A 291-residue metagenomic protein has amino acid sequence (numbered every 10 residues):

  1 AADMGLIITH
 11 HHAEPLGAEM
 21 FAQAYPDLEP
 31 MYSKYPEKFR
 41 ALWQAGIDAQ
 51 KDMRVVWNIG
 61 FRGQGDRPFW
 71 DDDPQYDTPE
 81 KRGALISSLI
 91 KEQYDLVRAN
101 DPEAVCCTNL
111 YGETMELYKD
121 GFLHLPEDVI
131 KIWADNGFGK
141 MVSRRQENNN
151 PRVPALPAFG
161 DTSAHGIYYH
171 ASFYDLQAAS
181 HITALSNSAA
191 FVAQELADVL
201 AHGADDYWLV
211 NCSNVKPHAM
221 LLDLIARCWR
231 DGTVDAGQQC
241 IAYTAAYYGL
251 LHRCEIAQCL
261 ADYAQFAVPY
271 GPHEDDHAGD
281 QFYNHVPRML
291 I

Functional and structural regions predicted by a protein language model:
A1-D3, L28-T162, V268, D275-D276 (+3 more regions): Gly/Pro-rich turn-and-neighbor structural signature
A1-L16, L224: Aromatic-lined substrate-binding rim segments of carbohydrate-active enzymes
A18-E19, F69, Y118-K119, K140-S143 (+2 more regions): Short helix/loop capping segments that flank catalytic or ligand/cofactor-binding pockets
M20-A22, G65-D71, D161-A189: Active-site clefts of carbohydrate-active enzymes
K131, V199, N211, Y243: Conserved, mostly hydrophobic/aromatic
I182-V210, L224-W229: Catalytic-core region of carbohydrate-active enzymes that cleave or remodel glycosidic bonds
L209-V234, N284: Aromatic/acidic polysaccharide-binding cleft in carbohydrate-active enzymes
G237-I291: C-terminal non-catalytic alpha-helical accessory regions
